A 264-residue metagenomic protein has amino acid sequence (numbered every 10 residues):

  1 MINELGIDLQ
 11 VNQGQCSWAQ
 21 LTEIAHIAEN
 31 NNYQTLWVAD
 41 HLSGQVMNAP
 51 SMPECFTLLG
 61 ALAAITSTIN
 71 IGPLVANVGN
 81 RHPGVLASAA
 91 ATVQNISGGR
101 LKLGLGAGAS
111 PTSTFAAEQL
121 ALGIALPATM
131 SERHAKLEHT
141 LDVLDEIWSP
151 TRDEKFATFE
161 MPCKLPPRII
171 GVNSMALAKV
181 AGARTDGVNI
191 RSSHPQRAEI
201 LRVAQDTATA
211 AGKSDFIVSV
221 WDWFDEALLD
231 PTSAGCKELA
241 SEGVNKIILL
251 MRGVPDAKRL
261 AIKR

Functional and structural regions predicted by a protein language model:
M1-R264: Active-site-adjacent structural elements that line small-molecule/cofactor binding pockets in enzymes
